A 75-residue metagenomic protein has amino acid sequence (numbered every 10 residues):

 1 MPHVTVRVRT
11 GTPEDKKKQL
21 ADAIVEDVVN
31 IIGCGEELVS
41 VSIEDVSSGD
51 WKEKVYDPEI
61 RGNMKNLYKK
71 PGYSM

Functional and structural regions predicted by a protein language model:
P2-M75: A domain-level signal for the structural core that forms small-molecule/cofactor-binding pockets and catalytic centers
